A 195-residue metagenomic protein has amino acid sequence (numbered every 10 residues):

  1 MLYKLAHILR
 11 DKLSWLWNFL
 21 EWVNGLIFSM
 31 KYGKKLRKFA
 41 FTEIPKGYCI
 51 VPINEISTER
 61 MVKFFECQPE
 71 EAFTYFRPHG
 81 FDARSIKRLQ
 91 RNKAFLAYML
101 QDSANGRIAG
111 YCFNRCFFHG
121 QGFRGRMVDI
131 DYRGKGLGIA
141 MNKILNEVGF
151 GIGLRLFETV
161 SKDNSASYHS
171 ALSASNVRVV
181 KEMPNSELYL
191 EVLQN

Functional and structural regions predicted by a protein language model:
G47-K63: A short beta-loop-alpha structural element at the N-terminal edge of CoA-dependent acyl/N-acetyltransferase catalytic
C67, E71-Q121: Acetyl-CoA-dependent GNAT
R115-R124, R133, N185: A conserved beta-turn-beta hairpin within the catalytic core of GNAT-like acetyltransferases that forms part
G125-K135, V160-S161: A short, internal acetyl-CoA/4′-phosphopantetheine-binding micro-motif in the GNAT/acyltransferase core
G134-G149, H169, S173: Conserved acetyl-CoA-binding loop-helix of GNAT-fold acetyltransferases
I139, S161-M183: Conserved active-site alpha-helix within GNAT-family acetyltransferase domains
G149-S161: Conserved GNAT acetyl-CoA-binding A-motif
K181-N195: C-terminal "cap" of GNAT-fold acetyltransferases
